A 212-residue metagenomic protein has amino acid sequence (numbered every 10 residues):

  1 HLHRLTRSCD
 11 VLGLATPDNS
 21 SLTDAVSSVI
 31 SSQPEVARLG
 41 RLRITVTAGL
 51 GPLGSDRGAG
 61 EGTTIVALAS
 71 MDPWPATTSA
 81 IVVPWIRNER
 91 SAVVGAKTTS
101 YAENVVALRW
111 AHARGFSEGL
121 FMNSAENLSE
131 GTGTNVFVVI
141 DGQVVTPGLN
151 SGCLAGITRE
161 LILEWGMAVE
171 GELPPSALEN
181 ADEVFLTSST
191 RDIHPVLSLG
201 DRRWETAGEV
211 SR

Functional and structural regions predicted by a protein language model:
H1-S32, R41, T47, P52-R212: Helix-start/capping segments and mature chain N-termini
V36: Acyl-donor-binding surface of acyltransferase catalytic domains
